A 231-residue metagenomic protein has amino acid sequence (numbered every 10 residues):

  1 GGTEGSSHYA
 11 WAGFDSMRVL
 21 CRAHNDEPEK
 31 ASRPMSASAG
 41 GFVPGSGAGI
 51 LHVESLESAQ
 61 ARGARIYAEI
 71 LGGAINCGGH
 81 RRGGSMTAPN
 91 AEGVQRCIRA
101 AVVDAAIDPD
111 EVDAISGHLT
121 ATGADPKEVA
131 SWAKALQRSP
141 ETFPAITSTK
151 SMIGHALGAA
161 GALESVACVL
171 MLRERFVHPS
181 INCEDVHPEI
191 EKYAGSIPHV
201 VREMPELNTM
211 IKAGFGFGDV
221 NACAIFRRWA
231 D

Functional and structural regions predicted by a protein language model:
G1-S58, G158-D231: Conserved beta-strand-centric core segments of catalytic alpha/beta enzyme folds
G1-T3, R65-G73, P109-G117, F143-S151 (+2 more regions): Beta-strand segments within the central parallel beta-sheet cores of soluble alpha/beta enzyme folds
G2-G13, P109-V129: Conserved beta-ketoacyl condensing-enzyme motif
A10-A23, A124-S139: Active-site-proximal gating segment of KS-fold condensing enzymes and close homologs
R22-P28, A91-R96, A133-P144: Gly/Ser/Thr-rich active-site loops/lids in small-molecule metabolic enzymes that frequently grip phosphoryl groups
N25-I107, D113-A114, D231: Condensing-enzyme catalytic core mediating Claisen C-C bond formation in acyl metabolism
H80-A91, L119-Q137, A156-L163, K192-S196: Short glycine/threonine-rich loop-to-helix capping motif typified by GTGT followed within a few residues by an Asp-Pro
C97-A105, S131, A135, C168-L172: Stable alpha-helical structural segments in soluble proteins, enriched in small hydrophobic residues
